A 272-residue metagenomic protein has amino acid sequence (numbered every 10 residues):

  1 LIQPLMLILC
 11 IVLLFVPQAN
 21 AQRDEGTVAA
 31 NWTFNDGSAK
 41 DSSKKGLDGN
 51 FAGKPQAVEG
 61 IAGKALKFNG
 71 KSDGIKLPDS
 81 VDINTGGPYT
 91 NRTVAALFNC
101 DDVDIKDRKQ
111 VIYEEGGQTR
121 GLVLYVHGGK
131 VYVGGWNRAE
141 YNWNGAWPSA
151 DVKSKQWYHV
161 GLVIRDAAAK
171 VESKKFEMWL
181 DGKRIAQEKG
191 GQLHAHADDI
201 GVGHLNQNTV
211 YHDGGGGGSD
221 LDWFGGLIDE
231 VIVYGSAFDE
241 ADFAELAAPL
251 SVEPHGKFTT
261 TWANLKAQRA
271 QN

Functional and structural regions predicted by a protein language model:
L1-M6: Bacterial N-terminal signal peptides that target proteins for export
C10-K71, A244-N272: Extracytoplasmic low-complexity segments
E25-A29, D36-S43, K71-V133, W157 (+4 more regions): Extracellular glycan-recognition modules
S80-N84, W147-D151, G190-G191: Beta-strand-rich interaction surfaces with strong enrichment in secreted/lumenal proteins
L97, G161-I164, N206, I232: A structural signal for beta-strand register positions
H127, E188-L227: Flexible glycan-contacting loops in extracellular carbohydrate-active proteins
G134-H159, V163-A168, G218: Short, aromatic/His-centered strand-loop micro-motif at the edge of beta-sheets
L162, D166-K189, A237: Carbohydrate-binding surfaces in secreted/extracellular proteins
